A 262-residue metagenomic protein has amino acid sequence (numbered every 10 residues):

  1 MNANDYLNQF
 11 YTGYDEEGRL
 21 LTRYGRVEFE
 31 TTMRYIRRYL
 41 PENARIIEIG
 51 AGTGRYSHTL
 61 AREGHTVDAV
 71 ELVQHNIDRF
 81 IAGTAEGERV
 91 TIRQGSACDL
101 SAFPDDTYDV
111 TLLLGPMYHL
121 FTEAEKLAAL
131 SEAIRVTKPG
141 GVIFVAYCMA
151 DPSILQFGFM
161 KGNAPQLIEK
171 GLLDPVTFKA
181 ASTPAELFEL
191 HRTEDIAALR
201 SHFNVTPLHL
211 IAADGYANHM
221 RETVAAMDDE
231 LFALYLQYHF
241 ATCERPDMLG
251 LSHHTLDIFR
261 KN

Functional and structural regions predicted by a protein language model:
M1-E42, R55: Conserved class I S-adenosyl-L-methionine
R55-D99: Class I SAM-dependent methyltransferase SAM/SAH-binding core
S101-T111: A short acidic, Gly/Pro-enriched loop at the edge of an enzyme's catalytic core that lines a small-molecule cofactor
V110-A124: A short SAM/SAH-binding and catalytic strip from SAM-dependent methyltransferases
L127-P139: A short glycine-rich, Lys/Arg-flanked "PGG" loop and its adjoining helix->strand segment in the class I
I143-L172: Conserved class I S-adenosyl-L-methionine
L187-N204, L210: Short alpha-helix
L208-N262: A C-terminal cap/extension of S-adenosyl-L-methionine-dependent methyltransferases that defines the acceptor-substrate
